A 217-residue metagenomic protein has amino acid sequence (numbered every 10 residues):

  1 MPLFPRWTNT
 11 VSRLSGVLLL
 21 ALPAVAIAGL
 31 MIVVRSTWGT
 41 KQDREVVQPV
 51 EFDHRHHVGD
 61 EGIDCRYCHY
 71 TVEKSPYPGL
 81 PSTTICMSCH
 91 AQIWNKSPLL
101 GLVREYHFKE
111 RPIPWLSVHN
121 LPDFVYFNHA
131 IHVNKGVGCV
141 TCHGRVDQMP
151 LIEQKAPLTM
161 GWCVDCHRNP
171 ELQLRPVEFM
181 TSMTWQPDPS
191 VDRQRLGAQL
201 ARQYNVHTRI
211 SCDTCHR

Functional and structural regions predicted by a protein language model:
M1-T10: N-terminal Lys/Arg-rich, disordered targeting/topogenic segments
L3-F4, S36-K41, L116: Short, charged, low-hydrophobicity "junction" segments
S15-I32: Hydrophobic membrane-insertion alpha-helices, especially the h-region of bacterial N-terminal signal peptides
A28-V46: Aromatic-capped interface at the extracytoplasmic side of an N-terminal signal-anchor transmembrane helix
V46-L99, N128-R217: Sequence context surrounding c-type heme c attachment/ligation sites in exported
W115-V133: Short, solvent-exposed interaction modules
